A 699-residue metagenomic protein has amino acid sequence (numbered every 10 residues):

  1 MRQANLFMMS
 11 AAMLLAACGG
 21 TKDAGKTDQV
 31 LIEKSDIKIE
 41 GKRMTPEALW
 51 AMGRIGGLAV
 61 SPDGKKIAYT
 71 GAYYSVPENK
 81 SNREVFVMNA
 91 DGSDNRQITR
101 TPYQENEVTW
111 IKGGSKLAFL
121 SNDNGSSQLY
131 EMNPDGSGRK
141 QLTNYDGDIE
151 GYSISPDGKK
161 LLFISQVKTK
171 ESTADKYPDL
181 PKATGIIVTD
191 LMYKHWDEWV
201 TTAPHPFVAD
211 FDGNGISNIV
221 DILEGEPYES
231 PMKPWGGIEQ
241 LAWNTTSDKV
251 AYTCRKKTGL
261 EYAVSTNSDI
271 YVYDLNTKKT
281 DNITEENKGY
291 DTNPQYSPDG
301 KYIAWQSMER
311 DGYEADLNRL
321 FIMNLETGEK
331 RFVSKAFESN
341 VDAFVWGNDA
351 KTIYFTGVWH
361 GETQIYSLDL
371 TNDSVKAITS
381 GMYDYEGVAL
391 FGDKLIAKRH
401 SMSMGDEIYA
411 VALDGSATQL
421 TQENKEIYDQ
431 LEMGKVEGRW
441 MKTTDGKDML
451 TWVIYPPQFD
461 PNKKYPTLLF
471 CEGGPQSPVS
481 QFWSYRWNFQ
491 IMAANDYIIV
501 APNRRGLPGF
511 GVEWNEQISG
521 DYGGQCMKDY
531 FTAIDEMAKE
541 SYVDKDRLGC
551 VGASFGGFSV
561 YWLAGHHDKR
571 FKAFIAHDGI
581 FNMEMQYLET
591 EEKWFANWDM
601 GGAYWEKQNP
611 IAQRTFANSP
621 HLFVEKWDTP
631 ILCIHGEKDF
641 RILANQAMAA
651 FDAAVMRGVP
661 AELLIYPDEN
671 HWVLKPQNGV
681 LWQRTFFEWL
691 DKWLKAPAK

Functional and structural regions predicted by a protein language model:
L15-A17: C-terminal motif of bacterial Sec signal peptides marking the signal peptidase cleavage site
G25-E33, R83, Q166-G225, T253-D269 (+4 more regions): Predominantly five- to eight-bladed beta-propeller fold
E47-R83: Beta-strand-rich domains and repeat architectures in extracellular enzymes and scaffolds, especially beta-propellers
M52-I67, P102-L120, R139, D146-L161 (+12 more regions): Conserved beta-propeller blade repeats
P77-R83, N122-S127, E198-T202, E261-S268 (+3 more regions): Short, solvent-exposed loop/turn segments at conserved positions within beta-propeller repeat blades
N89-S93, N133-S137, F211-N214, D274-K278 (+3 more regions): Short loop/turn segments that connect beta-strands within beta-propeller blades
T258, E423-D546, A553-S554, L588: Cap/lid segment of the alpha/beta-hydrolase catalytic domain
A493, A501-K699: Active-site-proximal cap/loop segments of hydrolase catalytic domains
